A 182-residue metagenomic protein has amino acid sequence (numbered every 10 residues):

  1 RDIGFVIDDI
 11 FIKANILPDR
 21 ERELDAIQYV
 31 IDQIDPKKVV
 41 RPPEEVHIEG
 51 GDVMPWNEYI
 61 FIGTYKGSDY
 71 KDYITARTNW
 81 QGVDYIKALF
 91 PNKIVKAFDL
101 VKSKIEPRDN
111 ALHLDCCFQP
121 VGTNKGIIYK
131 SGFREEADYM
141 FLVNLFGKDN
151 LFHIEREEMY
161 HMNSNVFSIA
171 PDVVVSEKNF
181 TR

Functional and structural regions predicted by a protein language model:
R1-R182: The feature marks the mature, well-folded catalytic cores of soluble enzymes
